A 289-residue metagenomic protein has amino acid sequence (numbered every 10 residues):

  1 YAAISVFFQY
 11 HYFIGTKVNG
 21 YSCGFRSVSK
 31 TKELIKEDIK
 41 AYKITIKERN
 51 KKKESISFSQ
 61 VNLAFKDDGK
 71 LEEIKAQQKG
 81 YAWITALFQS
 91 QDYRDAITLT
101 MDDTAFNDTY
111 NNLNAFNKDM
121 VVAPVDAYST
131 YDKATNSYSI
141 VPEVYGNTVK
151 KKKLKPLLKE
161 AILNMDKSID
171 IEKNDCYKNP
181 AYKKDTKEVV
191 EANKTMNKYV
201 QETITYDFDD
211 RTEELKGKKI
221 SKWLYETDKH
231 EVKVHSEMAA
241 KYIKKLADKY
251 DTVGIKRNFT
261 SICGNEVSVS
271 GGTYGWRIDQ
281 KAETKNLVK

Functional and structural regions predicted by a protein language model:
Y1-K289: Surface-exposed, secretory/extracytoplasmic low-complexity segments enriched in Ser/Thr/Asn/Gly/Pro
